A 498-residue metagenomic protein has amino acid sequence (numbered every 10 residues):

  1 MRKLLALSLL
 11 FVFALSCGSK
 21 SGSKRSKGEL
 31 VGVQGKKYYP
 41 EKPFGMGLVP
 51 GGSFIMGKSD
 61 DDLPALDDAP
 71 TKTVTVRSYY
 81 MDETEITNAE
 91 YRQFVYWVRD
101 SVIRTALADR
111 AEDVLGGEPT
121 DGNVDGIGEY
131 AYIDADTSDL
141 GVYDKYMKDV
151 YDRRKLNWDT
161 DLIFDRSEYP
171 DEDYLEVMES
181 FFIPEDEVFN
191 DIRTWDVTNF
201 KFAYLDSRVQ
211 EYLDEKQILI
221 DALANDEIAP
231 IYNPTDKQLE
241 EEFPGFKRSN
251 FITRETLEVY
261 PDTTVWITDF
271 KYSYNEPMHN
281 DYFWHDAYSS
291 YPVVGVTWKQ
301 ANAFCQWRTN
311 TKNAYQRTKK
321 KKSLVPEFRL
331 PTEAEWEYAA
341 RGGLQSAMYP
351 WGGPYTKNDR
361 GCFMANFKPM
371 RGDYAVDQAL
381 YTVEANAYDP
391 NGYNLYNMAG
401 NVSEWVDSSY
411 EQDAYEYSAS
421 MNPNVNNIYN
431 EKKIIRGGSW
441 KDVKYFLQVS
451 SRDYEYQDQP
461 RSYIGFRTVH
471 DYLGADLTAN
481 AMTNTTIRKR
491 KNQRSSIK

Functional and structural regions predicted by a protein language model:
L5-V12: Sec-dependent N-terminal signal peptides
L15-S16: C-terminal motif of bacterial Sec signal peptides marking the signal peptidase cleavage site
S21-K27, L48-V49, I55, D60 (+12 more regions): Functional-site microenvironments in short loops/helix caps that host divalent-cation chemistry
K24-G51: Post-signal peptide N-terminal segment of mature Sec-exported envelope proteins
Y79, I86, V95-R104, R308-T318 (+1 more regions): Short capping motifs at secondary-structure boundaries
D109-E242: Non-catalytic, alpha-helical, charged scaffold/linker segments that couple or flank catalytic or architectural cores
N424-N427, D453-P460: Short proline/glycine-enriched turn/loop segments at secondary-structure junctions
S462-L477: Short, structured beta-strand segments at or near domain termini in extracellular proteins/domains
